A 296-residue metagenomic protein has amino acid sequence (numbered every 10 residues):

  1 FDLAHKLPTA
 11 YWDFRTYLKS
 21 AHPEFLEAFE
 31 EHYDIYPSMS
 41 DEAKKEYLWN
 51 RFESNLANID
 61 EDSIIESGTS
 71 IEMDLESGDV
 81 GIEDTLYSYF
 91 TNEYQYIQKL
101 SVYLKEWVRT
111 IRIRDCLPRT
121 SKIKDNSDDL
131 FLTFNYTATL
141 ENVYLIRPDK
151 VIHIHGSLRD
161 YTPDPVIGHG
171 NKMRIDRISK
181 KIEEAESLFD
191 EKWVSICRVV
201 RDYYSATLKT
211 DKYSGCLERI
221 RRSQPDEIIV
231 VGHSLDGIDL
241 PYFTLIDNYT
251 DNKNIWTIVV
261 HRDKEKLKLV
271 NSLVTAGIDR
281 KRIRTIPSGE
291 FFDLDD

Functional and structural regions predicted by a protein language model:
F1-L3, L7-T9, D211-D296: SIR2/sirtuin-family catalytic core signature
F1-S127: Gly/serine-rich nucleotide phosphate-binding loop at the start of the catalytic core of nucleotide/ADP-ribose-handling
H5, L18, L56, D60 (+4 more regions): Short, flexible loop/turn elements at secondary-structure junctions
K105-I113, Y203-K209, S234-L235: Short, flexible loop segments at the rims of nucleotide/cofactor-binding pockets, characterized by
I113-S127, E141-V143, G215-S223: A short acidic-Thr-Gly-centered motif at the start of a beta-strand
T120-D164: Loop-centered beta-sheet repeat module
D164-I175, L294-D296: Short, surface-exposed amphipathic charged segments that create phosphate/polyanion-binding patches used for binding
M173-S223: Acidic, metal/cofactor-coordinating or nucleic-acid-engaging core segments within structured domains
